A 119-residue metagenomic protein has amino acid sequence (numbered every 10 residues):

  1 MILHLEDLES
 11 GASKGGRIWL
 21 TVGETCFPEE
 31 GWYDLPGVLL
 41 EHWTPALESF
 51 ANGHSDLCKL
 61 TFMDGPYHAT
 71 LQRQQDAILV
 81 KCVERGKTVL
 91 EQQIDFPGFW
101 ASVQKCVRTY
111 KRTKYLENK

Functional and structural regions predicted by a protein language model:
M1-H42, G65: N-terminal low-complexity, intrinsically disordered segments
L3, L71, I78-V80: Hydrophobic beta-strand residues in large extracellular and virion-surface proteins
K14-G15, Q75-L79: Short, compositionally biased low-complexity segments
T21-T25, K81-V89: Secondary-structure transition/turn motif
E30, T70, K81, L90: Short acidic, gly/pro-rich beta-turn/loop elements at beta-sheet edges and active-site/ligand-binding grooves
W32-D76: Compact, well-ordered interaction domains used in eukaryotic information-processing assemblies
G86-K119: Mixed-charge, glycine-accented linear interaction segment located at domain edges/termini
